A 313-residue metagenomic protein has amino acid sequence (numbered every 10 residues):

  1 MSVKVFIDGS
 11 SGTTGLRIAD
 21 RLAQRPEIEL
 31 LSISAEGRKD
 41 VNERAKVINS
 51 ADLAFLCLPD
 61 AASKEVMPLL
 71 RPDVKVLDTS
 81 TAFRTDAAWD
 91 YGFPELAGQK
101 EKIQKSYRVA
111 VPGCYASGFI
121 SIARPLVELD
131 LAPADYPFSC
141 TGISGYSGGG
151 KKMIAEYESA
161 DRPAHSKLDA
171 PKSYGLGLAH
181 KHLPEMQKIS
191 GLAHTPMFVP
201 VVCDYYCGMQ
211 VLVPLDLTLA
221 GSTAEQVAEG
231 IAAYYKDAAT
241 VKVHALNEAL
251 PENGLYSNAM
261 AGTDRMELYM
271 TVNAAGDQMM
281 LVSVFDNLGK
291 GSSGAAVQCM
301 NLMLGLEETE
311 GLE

Functional and structural regions predicted by a protein language model:
M1-Y174, T271-A274, E310-L312: N-terminal Rossmann-like NAD(P) cofactor-binding subdomain of oxidoreductases, focused on the glycine-rich
S11-A45, P137, T141, Y146-L281: C-terminal substrate-binding/catalytic lobe of Rossmann-fold NAD(P)-dependent oxidoreductases
V109, V227-G230, A296: PAPS/PAP-binding and catalytic site of the sulfotransferase fold
C114, L219, N287: Residue-level signal for short, function-critical loop segments
A116-A123, A179, S293, V297: Short, hydrophobic/amphipathic alpha-helical packing segments that form internal helix faces or helix-helix interfaces
P125-L129, D216, C299-L306: Active-site catalytic microenvironments for nucleophilic, acid-base chemistry
S257-E313: C-terminal helical cap and adjacent loop that interface with cofactors, partners, or active-site loops
